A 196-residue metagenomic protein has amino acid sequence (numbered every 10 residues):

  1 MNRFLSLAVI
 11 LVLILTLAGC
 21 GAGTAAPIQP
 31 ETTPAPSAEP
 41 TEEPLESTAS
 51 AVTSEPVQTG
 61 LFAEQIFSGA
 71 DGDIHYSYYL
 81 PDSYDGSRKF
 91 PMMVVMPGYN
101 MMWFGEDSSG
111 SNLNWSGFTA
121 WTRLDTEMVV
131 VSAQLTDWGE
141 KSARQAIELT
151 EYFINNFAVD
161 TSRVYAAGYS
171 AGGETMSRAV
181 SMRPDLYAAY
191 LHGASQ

Functional and structural regions predicted by a protein language model:
F4-G23: Sec-dependent N-terminal signal peptides of Gram-positive bacterial secreted proteins and lipoproteins
C20-F90, A167-E174, R178-M182, L191: A domain-start/cap signature at the N-terminus of enzymes
S83-Y84, W138-S170: Gly/Ser-rich "nucleophile elbow"/oxyanion-hole loop immediately N-terminal to the catalytic nucleophile in hydrolases
P91, K141-Y152, E174-R178, D185-L186: Extracytoplasmic/secreted proteins, especially bacterial periplasmic and envelope-associated proteins
M92, M96-I147: Active-site machinery of serine-nucleophile hydrolases
F157, R183-P184: Active-site catalytic pocket residues across diverse enzymes, especially alpha/beta-hydrolases
D185-Q196: A conserved short beta-strand
